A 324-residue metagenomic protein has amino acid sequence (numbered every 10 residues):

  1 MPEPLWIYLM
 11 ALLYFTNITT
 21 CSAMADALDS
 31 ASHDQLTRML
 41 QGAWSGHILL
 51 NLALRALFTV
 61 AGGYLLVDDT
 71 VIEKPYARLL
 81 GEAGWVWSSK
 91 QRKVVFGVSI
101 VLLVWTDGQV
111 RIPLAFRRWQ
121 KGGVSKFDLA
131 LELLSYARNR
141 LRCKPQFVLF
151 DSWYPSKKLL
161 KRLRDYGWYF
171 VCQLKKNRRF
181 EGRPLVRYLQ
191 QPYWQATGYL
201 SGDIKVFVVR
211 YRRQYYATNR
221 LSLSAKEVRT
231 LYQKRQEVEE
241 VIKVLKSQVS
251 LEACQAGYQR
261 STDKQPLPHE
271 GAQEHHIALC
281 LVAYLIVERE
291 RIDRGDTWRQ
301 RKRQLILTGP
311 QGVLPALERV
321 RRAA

Functional and structural regions predicted by a protein language model:
M1-P4, A11-Y14, V110, L114-G123 (+3 more regions): A short, flexible helix-boundary coil/loop motif
M1-S45: Gly/serine-rich nucleotide phosphate-binding loop at the start of the catalytic core of nucleotide/ADP-ribose-handling
A11, D34-V110: Active-site-proximal, Lys/Arg-enriched surface segment that forms a nucleic-acid-binding/basic interface patch
M24, G63-P75, L103, F147-Y154 (+4 more regions): Short, conserved catalytic/metal-binding motifs centered on acidic residues
D34-R38, S88-P145, R212-Q214: Electropositive, glycine- and tryptophan-enriched low-complexity nucleic-acid-binding patches
V71, S224-P266: Short amphipathic alpha-helical "interface-anchor" segments enriched in bulky aromatics
P75-G81, P113-F116, L160-K161, R183: Short, conserved acidic/polar surface loops in the N-terminal third of protein domains
K121-G182: Domain-level cores of phosphate- or acyl-group-handling catalytic modules
